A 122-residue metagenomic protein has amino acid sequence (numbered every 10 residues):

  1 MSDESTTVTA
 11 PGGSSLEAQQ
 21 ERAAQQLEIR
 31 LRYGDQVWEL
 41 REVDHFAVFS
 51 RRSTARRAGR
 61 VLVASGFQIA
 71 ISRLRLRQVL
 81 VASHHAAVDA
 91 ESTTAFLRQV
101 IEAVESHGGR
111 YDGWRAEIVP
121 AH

Functional and structural regions predicted by a protein language model:
S2-H122: Long, contiguous binding/interaction regions
